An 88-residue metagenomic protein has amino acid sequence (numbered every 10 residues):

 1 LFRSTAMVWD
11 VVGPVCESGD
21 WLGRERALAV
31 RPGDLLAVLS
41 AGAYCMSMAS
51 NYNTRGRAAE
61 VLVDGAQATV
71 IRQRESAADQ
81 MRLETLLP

Functional and structural regions predicted by a protein language model:
F2-P88: Charged (often Lys/Glu-rich) extended helix/loop segments that serve as interaction or gating elements
